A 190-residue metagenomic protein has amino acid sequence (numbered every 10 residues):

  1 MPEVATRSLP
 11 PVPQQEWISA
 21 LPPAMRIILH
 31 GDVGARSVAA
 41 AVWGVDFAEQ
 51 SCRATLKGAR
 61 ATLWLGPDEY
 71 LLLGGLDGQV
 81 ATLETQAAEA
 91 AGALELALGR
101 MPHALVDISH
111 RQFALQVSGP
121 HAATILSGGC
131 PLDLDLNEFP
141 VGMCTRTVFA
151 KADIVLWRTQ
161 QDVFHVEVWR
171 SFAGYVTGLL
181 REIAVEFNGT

Functional and structural regions predicted by a protein language model:
M1-T190: Basic, glycine/lysine-rich polyanion-binding surfaces/domains
